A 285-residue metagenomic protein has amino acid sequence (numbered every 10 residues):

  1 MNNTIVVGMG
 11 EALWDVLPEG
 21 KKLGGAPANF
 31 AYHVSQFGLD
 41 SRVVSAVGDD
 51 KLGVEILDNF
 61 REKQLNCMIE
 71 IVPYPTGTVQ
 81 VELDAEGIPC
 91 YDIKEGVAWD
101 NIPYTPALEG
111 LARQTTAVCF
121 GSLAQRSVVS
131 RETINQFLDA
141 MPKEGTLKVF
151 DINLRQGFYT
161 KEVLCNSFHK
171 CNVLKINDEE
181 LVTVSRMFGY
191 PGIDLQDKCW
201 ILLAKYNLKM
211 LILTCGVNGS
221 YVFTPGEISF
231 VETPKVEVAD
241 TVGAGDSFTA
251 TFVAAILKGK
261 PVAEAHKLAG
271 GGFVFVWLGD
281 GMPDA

Functional and structural regions predicted by a protein language model:
M1-L65, V79, V238-A239: Glycine-rich phosphate/adenosyl-contacting loop at the front of the ribokinase-like
M1-T4, F188, G192-A285: Conserved phosphate-binding/catalytic region of the ribokinase-like
I5, D40, L147, V173 (+1 more regions): Proline-centered loop/turn at the N-terminus of a beta-strand
V16, M68, D92, V184-S185 (+1 more regions): Residues that scaffold the ATP/ADP-binding catalytic core of kinase and kinase-like folds
D40-S122, K143: Conserved N-terminal subdomain of the carbohydrate kinase-like
G110-L111, S167, A204: Structural alpha-helical scaffold elements that stabilize or flank donor/cofactor-binding regions in carbohydrate
A117, S122-D197, G219-S220: Conserved beta-alpha-beta core of the PfkB/ribokinase-like small-molecule kinase fold
